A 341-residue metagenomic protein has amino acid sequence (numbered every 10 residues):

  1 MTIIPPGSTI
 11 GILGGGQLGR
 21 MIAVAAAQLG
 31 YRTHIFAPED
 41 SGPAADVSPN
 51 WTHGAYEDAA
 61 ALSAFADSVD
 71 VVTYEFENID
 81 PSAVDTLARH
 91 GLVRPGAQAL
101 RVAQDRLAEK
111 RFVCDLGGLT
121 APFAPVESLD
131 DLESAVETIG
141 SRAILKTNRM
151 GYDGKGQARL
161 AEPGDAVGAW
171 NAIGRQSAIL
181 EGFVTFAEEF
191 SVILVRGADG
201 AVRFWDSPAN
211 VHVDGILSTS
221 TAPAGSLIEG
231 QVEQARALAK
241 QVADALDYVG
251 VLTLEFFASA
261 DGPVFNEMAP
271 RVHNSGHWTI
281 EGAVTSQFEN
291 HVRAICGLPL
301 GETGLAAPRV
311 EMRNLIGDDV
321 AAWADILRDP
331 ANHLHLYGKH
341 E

Functional and structural regions predicted by a protein language model:
M1-R111, D115, D130: ATP-binding N-terminal substructure of ATP-dependent carboxylate-amine bond-forming enzymes
H34-F36, G140, C296-P299, R328-E341: Short amphipathic beta-strand starts and helix->beta connectors
V102-S191, V195-V242: Active-site nucleotide/adenylate-binding loops and adjacent lid/helix of ATP-dependent enzymes
L194-A198, F256-A260, G338: Short, low-complexity Ser/Thr-rich regulatory SLiMs
R203, P263-E267: Protein kinase-like catalytic core scaffold
E233-L254, S259, A269-V320: Active-site "cap" helix and flanking loop/linker of ATP-utilizing ligase/carboxylase catalytic domains
A306-R309, R313-E341: Glycine-rich active-site loop/lid that clamps phosphate-bearing ligands
